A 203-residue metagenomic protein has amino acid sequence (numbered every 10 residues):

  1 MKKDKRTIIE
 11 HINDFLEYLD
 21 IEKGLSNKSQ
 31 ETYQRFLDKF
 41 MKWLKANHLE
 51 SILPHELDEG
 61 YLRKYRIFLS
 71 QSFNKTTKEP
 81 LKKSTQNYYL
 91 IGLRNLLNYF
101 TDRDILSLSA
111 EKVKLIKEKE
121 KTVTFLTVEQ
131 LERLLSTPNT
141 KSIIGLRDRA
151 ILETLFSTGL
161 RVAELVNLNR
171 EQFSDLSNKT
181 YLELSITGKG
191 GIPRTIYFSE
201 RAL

Functional and structural regions predicted by a protein language model:
M1-L203: Conserved catalytic core of the tyrosine transesterase superfamily
